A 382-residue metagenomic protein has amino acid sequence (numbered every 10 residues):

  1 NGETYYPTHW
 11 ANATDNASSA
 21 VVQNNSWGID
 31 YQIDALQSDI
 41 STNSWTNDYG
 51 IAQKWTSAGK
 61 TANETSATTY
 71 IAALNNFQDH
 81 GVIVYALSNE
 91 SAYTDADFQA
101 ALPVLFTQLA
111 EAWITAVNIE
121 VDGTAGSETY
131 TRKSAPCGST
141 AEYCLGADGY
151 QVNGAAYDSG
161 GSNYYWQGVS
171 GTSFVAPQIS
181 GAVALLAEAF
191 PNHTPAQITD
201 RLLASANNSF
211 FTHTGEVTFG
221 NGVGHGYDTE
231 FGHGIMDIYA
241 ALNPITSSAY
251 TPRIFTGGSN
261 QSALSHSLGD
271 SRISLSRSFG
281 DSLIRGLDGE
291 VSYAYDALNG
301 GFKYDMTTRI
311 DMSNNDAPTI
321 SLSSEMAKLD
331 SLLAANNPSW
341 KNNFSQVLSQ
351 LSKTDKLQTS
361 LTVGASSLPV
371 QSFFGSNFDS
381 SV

Functional and structural regions predicted by a protein language model:
N1, A20-W27, V82-A86, W113-V117 (+5 more regions): Structural recognition of the beta-strand scaffold that forms the well-ordered cores of secreted hydrolase catalytic
N1-Y49: Subtilisin-like peptidase catalytic core
D15, G28, N75-D79, S88 (+5 more regions): Sec-exported extracytoplasmic/periplasmic mature domains
V22-N24, E188-I310, T319: C-terminal subdomain of the subtilisin-like protease fold in secreted/lumenal serine endopeptidases
W27-I33, N89-Y93, I119-T124, G149-V152 (+2 more regions): Solvent-exposed loop/turn segments at secondary-structure junctions within structured extracellular/periplasmic domains
D48-V82, A101-A112: Catalytic-core regions built around general acid/base machinery
L102-A184, E188: Extracellular S/T/G-rich loop segment that most often corresponds to the catalytic His/Ser-adjacent loop
M306-V382: Outer membrane beta-barrel translocator domains of Type V secretion systems
